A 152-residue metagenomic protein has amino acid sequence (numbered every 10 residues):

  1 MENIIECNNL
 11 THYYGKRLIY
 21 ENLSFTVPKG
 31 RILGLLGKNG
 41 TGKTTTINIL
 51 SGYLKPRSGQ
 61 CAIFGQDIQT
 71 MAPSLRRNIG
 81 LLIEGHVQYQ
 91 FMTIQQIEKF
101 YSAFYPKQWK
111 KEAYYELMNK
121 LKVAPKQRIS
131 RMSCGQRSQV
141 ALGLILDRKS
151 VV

Functional and structural regions predicted by a protein language model:
I5, Y20-N22, R76: Conserved structural motif at the start of ABC-family nucleotide-binding domains
R17-L18, P73: Short coil-to-beta microelement around the adenine-binding A-loop and adjacent beta1/P-loop entry of ABC ATPase
L33-K38: The feature captures the beta-strand-to-loop junction immediately N-terminal to the Walker
S51: Helix-to-loop junction immediately C-terminal to a conserved catalytic motif
G59-T70, S74-L75: Conserved ABC transporter NBD signature motif
I83-V140: ABC-family P-loop ATPase nucleotide-binding domains
V151: Conserved small/polar residues in nucleotide/adenosyl-binding loops
